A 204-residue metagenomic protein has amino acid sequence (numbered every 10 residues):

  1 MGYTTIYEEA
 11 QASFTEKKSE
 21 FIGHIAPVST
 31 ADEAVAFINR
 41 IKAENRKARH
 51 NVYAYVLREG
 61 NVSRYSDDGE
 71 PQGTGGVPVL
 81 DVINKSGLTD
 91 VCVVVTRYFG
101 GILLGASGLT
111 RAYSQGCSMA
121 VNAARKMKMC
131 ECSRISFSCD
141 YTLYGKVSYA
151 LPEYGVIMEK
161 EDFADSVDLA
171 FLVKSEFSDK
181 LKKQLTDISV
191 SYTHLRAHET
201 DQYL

Functional and structural regions predicted by a protein language model:
M1-T74, R196: C-terminal regulatory domains involved in ligand/effector binding and gene-expression control
H24, Y53, D90-V93, R134: Structural motif
N45-A48, Y154-M158, T186-Y192: A common structural junction motif
G75-A123: Active-site beta-strand/loop microenvironment that shapes enzyme catalytic pockets
M127-D140: Short glycine-/aliphatic-rich beta-strand segments at the starts of folded cytosolic domains
C139-G155: Short amphipathic alpha-helix segments
T193-T200: Conserved small/polar residues in nucleotide/adenosyl-binding loops
